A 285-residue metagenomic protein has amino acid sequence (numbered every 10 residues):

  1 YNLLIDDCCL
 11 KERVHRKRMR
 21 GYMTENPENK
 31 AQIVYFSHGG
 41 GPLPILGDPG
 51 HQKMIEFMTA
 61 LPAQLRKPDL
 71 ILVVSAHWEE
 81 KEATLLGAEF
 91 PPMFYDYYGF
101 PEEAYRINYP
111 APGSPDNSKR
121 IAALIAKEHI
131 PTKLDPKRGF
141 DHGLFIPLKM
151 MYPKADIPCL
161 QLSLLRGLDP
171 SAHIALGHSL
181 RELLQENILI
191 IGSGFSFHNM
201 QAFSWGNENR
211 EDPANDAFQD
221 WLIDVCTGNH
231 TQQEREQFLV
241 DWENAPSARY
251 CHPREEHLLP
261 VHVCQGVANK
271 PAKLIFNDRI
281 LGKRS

Functional and structural regions predicted by a protein language model:
C8-C9: Cysteine-centered motifs
R13-R20: Basic polycationic patches enriched in arginine
T24-L124, E128-T132: A short aromatic-anchored loop/beta-hairpin motif
Q32-S37, L70-A76, L162, L183-S196 (+1 more regions): Beta-strand elements within well-structured catalytic alpha/beta cores of enzymes that handle phosphate/sulfate esters
K53-Q64, S171-E186: Long, well-ordered alpha-helical scaffolding segments within enzyme catalytic domains, especially pronounced
A104-P112, S163-P170, A248: Flexible, glycine/proline-enriched loop segments at strand-loop-helix junctions that form or flank small-ligand binding
S118-I174, S179: Internal, conserved structured core segments that host functional sites
A123, K127, P158, L168 (+3 more regions): Surface-exposed, charge/polar-rich loops and edge strands
